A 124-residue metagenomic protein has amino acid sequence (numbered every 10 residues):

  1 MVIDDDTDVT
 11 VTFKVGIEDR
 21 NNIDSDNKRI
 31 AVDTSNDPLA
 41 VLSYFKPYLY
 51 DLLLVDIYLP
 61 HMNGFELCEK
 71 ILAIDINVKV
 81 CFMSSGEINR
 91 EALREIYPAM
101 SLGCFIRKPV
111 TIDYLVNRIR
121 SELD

Functional and structural regions predicted by a protein language model:
D4, D56: Active-site residues of response regulator receiver
T7-D33: Two-component/phosphorelay signaling modules centered on CheY-like receiver
V32-L52: Acidic, metal-coordinating helix/loop segments flanking the phosphotransfer/catalytic sites of two-component signaling
D37, N63-E66: Acidic catalytic/metal-coordinating carboxylates
L59: Receiver (REC) domain active-site loop signature in two-component systems and cognate sites in sensor histidine kinases
F65-I76: Short amphipathic alpha-helix used as the core "switch/output" element in two-component signaling
E66, E87-C104, D113, N117: Alpha4 helix (beta4-alpha4-beta5 surface) of REC/receiver domains from two-component response regulators
M83-S85: Hydrophobic/aromatic residues positioned on beta-strands within the core alpha/beta folds
